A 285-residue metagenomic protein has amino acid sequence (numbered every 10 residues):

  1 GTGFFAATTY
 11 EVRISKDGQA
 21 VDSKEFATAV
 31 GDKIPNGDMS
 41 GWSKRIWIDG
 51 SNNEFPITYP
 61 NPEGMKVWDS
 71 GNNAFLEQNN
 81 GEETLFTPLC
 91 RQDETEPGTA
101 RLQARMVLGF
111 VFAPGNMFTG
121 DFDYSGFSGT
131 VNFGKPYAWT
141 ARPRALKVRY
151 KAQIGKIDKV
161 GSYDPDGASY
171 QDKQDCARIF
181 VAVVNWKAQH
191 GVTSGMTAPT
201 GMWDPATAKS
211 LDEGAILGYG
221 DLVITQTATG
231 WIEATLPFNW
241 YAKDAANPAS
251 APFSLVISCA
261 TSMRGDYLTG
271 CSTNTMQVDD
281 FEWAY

Functional and structural regions predicted by a protein language model:
G1-T8: Surface-exposed, short loops/turns at beta-strand junctions within beta-sandwich domains
E11-S15, V256-S258: Extracellular recognition modules
K16-S23: Short, exposed coil/turn segments at beta-strand boundaries within extracellular/luminal domains
S23-P143, D172-R178, A182-V184, H190-A242 (+1 more regions): Aromatic (Trp/Tyr/Phe) and Gly/Pro-enriched flexible surface segments
R142-Q153, P165: A short beta-strand element within beta-rich, extracytoplasmic domains of secreted/secretory-pathway proteins
A152-V160, S169-Q174, K187-H190: Extended, low-complexity, turn-rich repeat/linker tracts enriched in Gly/Pro/Ser/Thr and Asp/Glu that occur
